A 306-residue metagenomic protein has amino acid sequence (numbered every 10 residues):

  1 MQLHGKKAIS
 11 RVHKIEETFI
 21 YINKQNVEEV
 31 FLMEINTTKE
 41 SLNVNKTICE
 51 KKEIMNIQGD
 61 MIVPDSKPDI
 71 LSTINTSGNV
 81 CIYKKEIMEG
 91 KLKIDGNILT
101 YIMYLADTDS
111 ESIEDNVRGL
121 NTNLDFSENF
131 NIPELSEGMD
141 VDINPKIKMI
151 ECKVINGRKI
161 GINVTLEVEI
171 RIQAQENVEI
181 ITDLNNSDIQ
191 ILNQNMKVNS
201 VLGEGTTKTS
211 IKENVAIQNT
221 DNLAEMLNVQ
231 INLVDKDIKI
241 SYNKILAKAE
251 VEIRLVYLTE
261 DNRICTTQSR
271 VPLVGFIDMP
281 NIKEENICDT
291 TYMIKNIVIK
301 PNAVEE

Functional and structural regions predicted by a protein language model:
M1-E306: Viral structural modules
